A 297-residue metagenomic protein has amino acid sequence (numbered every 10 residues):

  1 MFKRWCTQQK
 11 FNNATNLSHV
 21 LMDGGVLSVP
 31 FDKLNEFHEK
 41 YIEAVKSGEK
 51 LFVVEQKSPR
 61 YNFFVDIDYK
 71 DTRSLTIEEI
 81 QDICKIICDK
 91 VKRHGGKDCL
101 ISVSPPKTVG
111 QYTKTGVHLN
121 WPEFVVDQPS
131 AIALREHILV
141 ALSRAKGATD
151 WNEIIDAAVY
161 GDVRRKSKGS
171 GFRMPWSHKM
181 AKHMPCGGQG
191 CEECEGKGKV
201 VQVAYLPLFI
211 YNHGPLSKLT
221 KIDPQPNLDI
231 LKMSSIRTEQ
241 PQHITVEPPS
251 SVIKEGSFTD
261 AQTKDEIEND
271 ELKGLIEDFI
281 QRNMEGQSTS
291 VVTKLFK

Functional and structural regions predicted by a protein language model:
M1-C84, H94, A157-G161, R165-E192 (+4 more regions): DNA replication initiation on ssDNA origins
M1-K3, P122-I138, T245-M284: Charged, compositionally biased non-catalytic regions
R60-V65, D98-L134, K168-S177: Histidine-centered divalent-metal-coordination microenvironment in nucleic-acid enzymes
I67, D89, R93, W121-E123 (+4 more regions): Ordered, helix-dominated protein-protein interaction surfaces in large eukaryotic regulatory proteins
I77-K90, A131-A148, L272, I276: Well-ordered, non-membrane alpha-helical segments in soluble/globular domains
I87-D89, E136, D150-E153, D162 (+1 more regions): Long, contiguous regulatory modules within eukaryotic nuclear regulatory proteins
G95-P105, E153, V159: Short beta-strand elements
